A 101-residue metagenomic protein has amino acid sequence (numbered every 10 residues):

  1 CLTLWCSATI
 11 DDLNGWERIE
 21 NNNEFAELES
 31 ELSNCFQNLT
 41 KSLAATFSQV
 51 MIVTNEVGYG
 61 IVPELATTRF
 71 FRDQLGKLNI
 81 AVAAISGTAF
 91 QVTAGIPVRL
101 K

Functional and structural regions predicted by a protein language model:
C1: Conserved proline-anchored active-site loop of SAM-dependent methyltransferases that bridges a beta-strand
L4-K101: Replace "adjacent to P-loop NTPase cores in ATP/GTP-dependent enzymes" with "adjacent to NTP-binding cores
